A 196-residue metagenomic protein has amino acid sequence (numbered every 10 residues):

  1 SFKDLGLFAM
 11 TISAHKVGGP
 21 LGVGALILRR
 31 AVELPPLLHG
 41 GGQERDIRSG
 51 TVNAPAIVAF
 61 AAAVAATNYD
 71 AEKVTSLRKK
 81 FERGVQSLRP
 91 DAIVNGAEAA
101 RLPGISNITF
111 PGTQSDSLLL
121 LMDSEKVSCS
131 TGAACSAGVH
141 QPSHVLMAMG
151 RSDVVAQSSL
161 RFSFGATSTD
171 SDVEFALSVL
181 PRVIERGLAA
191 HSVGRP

Functional and structural regions predicted by a protein language model:
S1-P196: Pyridoxal 5′-phosphate
